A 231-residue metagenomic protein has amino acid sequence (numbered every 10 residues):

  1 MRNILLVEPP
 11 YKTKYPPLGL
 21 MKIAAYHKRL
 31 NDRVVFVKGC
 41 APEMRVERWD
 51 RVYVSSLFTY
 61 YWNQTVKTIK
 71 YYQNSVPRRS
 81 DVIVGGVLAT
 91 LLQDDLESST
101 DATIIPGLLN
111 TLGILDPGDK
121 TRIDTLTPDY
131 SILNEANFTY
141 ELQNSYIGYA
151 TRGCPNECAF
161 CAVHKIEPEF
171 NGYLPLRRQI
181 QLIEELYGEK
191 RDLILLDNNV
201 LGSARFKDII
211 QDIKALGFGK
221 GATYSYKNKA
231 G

Functional and structural regions predicted by a protein language model:
R2-Y11: Nucleotide-activated donor-dependent transferases that construct or modify glycoconjugates
N3, D50-Y53, D192: Structural motif
L6, Q181-G231: Conserved SAM/AdoMet-binding glycine-rich loop
Y11-K12, P16-Q143: Glycine-rich beta-alpha loop elements in corrinoid/cobalamin-binding modules across cobalamin-dependent enzymes
L18-G19, Y140-R178, L182, E189: Canonical Radical SAM [4Fe-4S] cluster-binding loop centered on the CxxxCxxC motif and its immediate flanking residues
H27, V52, C154, C158 (+1 more regions): Conserved, mostly hydrophobic/aromatic
S55, I83-G85, Y149, I194-N198 (+1 more regions): A cross-family glycoside hydrolase active-site/sugar-binding cleft signature
T65, L176, F206: Aromatic/hydrophobic pocket-lining residues that form the small-molecule binding cavity in soluble enzyme cores
